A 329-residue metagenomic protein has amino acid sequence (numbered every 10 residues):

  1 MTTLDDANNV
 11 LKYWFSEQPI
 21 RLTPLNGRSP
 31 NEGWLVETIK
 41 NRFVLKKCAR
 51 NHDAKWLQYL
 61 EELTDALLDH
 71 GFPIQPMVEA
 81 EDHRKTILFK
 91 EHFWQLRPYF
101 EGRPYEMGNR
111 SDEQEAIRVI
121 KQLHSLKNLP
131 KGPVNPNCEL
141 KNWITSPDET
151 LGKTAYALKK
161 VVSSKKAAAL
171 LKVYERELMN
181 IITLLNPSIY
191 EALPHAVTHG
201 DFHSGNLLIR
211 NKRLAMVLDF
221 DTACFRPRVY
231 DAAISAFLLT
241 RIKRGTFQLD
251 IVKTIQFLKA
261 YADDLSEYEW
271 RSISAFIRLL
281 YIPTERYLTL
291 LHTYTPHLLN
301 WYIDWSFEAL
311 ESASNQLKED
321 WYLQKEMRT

Functional and structural regions predicted by a protein language model:
M1-E81, R213-A215, L323, M327-T329: Conserved NTP-binding catalytic cores of kinases and kinase-like/nucleotidyltransferase enzymes across multiple kinase
S29-K40, V44-L45, M77, I182-Y230 (+1 more regions): Active-site acidic catalytic loop and adjacent metal/ATP-binding pocket of ATP-dependent phosphoryl transfer enzymes
T38-V134: ATP-binding pocket architecture of kinase catalytic cores
F93-M107, Y156, I282-L299: A glycine-centered beta->alpha junction motif in the catalytic cores of kinase/phosphotransferase enzymes
R110-A169, H195: A cross-family kinase active-site recognition segment
V229-S266, L279-H297: Active-site activation/catalytic loop segments of kinase-like enzymes and analogous catalytic loops in related
T284-T329: ATP/Mg2+ or Mg2+-diphosphate-binding catalytic cores that bind nucleotide phosphates or diphosphates via glycine-rich
